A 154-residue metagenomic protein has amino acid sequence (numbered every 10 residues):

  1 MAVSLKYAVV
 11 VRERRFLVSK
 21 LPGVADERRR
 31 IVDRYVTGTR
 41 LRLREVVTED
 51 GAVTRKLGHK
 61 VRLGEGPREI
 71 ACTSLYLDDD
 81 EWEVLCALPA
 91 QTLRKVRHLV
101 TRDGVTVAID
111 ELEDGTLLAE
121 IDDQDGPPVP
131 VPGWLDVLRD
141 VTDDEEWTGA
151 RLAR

Functional and structural regions predicted by a protein language model:
M1-R154: Phosphate-end processing signature that detects enzymes handling 5′-triphosphorylated RNA and polyphosphate
